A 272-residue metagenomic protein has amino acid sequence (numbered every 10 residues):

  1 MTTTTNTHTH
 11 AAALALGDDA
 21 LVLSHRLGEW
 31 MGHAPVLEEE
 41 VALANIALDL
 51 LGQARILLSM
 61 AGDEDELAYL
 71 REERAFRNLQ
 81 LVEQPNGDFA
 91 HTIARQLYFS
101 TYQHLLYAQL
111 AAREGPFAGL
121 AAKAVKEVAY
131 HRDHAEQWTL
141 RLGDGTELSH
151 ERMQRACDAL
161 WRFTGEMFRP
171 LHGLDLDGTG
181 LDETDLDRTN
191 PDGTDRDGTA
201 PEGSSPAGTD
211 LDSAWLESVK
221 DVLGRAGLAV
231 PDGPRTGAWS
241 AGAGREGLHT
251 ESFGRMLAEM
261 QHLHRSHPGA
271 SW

Functional and structural regions predicted by a protein language model:
T2-A12, L70-Q96, G145-T146, L160-G178 (+1 more regions): Acidic/His metal-coordination segments adjacent to aromatic residues that form catalytic metal sites in metalloenzymes
T9-A13, A34-Q53, T92, P116-V128: Alpha-helical scaffold segments that form or flank carboxylate-/histidine-based iron centers
L14-D19, D63-F76, R225: Acidic, low-complexity proline/glycine-rich segments
D19-L27, Q53, L57, F99-L106 (+2 more regions): Amphipathic, well-ordered alpha-helical segments in soluble domains
L23-N45, Y102-A118: Helix-loop segments that flank and shape redox-cofactor active sites
A47-R71, A135-T139: Conserved alpha-helical segments that form or flank metal/cofactor-binding pockets of metalloenzymes
L81-Q137: Internal, conserved structured core segments that host functional sites
H150-D187, D192-W272: Extended, helix-rich structural scaffolds rather than catalytic motifs
